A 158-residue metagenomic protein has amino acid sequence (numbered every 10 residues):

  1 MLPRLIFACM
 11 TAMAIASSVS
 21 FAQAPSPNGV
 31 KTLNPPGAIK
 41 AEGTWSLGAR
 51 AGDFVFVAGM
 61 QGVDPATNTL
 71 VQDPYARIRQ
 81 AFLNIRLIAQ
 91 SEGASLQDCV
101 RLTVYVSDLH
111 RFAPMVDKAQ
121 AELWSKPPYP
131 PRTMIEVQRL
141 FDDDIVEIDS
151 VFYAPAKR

Functional and structural regions predicted by a protein language model:
M1-P3: N-terminal secretory signal peptides that target proteins for export/translocation
L5-V100, V106-R158: N-terminal presequence-like segments and the immediate start of the first folded domain
